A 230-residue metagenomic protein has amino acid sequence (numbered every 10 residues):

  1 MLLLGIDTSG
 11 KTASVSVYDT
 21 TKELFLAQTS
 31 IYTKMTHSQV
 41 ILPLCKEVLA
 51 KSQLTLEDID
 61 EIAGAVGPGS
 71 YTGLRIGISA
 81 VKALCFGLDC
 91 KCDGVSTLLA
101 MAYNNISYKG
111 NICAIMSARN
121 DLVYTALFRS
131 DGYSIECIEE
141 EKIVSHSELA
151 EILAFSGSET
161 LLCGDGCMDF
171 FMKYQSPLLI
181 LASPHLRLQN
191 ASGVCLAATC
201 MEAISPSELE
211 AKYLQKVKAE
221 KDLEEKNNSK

Functional and structural regions predicted by a protein language model:
M1-V66: N-terminal beta-alpha supersecondary unit
A13-D19, V123-L127, K212: Short beta-strand scaffold segments in enzyme catalytic cores
T21-L24, T33-T36, K91-L188, K218-A219: Surface "functional belts" at beta-alpha junctions
I41, C45-V48, S52, M101-A102 (+2 more regions): Generic hydrophobic alpha-helical segments
V48-S52, G87, N105, A191-E202: Stable alpha-helical structural segments in soluble proteins, enriched in small hydrophobic residues
A63-C92, T97: DPxDG-like acidic metal-binding loop motif
A182-K230: Acyltransferase
